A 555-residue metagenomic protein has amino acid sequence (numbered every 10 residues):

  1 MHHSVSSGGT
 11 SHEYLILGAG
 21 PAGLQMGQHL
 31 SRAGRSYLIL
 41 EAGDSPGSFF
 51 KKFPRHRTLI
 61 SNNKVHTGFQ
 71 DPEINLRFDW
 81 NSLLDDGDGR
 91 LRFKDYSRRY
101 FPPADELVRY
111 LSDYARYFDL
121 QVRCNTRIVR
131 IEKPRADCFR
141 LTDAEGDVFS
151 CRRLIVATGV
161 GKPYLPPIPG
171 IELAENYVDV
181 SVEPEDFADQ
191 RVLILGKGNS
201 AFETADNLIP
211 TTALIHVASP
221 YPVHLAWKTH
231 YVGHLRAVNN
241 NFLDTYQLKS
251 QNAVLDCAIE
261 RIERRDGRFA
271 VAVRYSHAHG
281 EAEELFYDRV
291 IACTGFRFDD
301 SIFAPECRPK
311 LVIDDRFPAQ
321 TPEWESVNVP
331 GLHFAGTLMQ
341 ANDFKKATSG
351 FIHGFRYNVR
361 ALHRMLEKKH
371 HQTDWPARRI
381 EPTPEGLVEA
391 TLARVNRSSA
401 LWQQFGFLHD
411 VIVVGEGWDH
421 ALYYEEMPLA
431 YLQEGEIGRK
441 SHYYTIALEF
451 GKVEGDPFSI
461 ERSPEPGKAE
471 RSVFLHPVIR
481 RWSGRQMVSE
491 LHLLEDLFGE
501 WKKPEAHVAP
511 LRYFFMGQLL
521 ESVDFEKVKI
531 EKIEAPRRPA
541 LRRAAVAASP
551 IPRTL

Functional and structural regions predicted by a protein language model:
H2-G43, G47-S48, Y96-A377, V388-E389 (+1 more regions): Flavin (primarily FAD) cofactor-binding/catalytic cores of flavoenzymes
H29-S36, A42-G87: N-terminal FAD cofactor-binding segment of flavoenzymes
L59-L76, L91-R98, H370-E381: A short alpha-helix-loop-beta-strand transition element characteristic of N-terminal alpha/beta dinucleotide-binding
P384: Acidic, metal-dependent phosphodiester-chemistry machinery of nucleic-acid enzymes
